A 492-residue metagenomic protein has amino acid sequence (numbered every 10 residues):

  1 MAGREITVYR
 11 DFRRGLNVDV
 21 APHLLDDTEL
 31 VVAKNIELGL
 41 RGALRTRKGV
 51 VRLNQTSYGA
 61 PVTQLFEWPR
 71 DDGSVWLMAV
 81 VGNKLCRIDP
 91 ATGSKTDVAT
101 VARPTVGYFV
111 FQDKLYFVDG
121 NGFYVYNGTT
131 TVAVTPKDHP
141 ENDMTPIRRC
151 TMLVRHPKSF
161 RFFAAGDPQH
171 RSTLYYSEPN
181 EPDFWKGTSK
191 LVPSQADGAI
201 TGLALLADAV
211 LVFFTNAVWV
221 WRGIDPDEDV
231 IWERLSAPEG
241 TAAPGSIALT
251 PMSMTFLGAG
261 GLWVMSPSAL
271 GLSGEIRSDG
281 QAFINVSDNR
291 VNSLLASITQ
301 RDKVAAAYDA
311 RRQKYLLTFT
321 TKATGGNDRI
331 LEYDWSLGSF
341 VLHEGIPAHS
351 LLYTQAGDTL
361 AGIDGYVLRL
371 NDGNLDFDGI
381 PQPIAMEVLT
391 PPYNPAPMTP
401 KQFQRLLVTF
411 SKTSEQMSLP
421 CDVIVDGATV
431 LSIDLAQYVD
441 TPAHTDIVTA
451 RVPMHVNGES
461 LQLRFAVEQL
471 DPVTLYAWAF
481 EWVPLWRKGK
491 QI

Functional and structural regions predicted by a protein language model:
M1-K114, P238-S253, G260-I492: Beta-sheet repeat architectures centered on beta-propellers
V50-S57, S94-A99, V132-N142, G187-P193 (+1 more regions): A short beta-strand motif characteristic of beta-propeller blades
V80-V81, V118-G120, A165, F213-T215 (+2 more regions): Structural signature of WD-repeat beta-propellers
K84-L85, V210-S236: Surface-exposed extracellular loop regions of Gram-negative outer-membrane beta-barrel proteins
D89-T92, N127-T130, N180, G223-P226 (+2 more regions): Short loop/turn segments that connect beta-strands within beta-propeller blades
T129-R155: Asp-box/WD-like beta-propeller blade repeats and closely related beta-sheet repeat scaffolds
C150-E178: Carboxylate/His-rich catalytic cores and anion/metal-binding grooves
Q169, F213, A323-G326: Short, solvent-exposed loop/turn segments at conserved positions within beta-propeller repeat blades
